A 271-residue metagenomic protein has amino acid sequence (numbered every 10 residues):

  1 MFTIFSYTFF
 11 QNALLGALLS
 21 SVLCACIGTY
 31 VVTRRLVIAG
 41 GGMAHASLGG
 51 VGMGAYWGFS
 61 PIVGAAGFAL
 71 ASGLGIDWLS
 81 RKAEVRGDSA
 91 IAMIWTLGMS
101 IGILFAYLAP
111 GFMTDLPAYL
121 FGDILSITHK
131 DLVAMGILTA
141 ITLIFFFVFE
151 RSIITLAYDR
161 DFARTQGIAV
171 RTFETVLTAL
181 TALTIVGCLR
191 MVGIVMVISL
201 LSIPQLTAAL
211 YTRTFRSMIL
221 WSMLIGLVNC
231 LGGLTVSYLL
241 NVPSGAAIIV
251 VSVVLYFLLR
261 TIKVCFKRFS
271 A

Functional and structural regions predicted by a protein language model:
M1-V22: Membrane-interfacial amphipathic/re-entrant helices at transmembrane-helix boundaries
Y7-N12, A83, I91-R151, A179: Transmembrane helix-bundle core of multi-pass membrane transporters and related energy-transducing complexes
L14-L19, I62-G67, A92-M93, L132-I137 (+3 more regions): Hydrophobic alpha-helical transmembrane segments
L18, V22-C26, G67-G75, I101 (+5 more regions): Generic alpha-helical transmembrane segments of integral inner-membrane proteins, especially permease/transport modules
T29-F112, A208-L220, S237-L240, V264-C265: Short loop segments and helix-boundary regions at transmembrane helix junctions of multi-pass inner-membrane proteins
T128-P204: Helix-loop-helix "hairpin" substructures at the membrane interface of multi-pass membrane proteins
M191, V195-A246: Transmembrane alpha-helical segments in multi-pass inner-membrane proteins
V242-A271: Cytosolic-side transmembrane-helix boundaries in multi-pass membrane proteins
